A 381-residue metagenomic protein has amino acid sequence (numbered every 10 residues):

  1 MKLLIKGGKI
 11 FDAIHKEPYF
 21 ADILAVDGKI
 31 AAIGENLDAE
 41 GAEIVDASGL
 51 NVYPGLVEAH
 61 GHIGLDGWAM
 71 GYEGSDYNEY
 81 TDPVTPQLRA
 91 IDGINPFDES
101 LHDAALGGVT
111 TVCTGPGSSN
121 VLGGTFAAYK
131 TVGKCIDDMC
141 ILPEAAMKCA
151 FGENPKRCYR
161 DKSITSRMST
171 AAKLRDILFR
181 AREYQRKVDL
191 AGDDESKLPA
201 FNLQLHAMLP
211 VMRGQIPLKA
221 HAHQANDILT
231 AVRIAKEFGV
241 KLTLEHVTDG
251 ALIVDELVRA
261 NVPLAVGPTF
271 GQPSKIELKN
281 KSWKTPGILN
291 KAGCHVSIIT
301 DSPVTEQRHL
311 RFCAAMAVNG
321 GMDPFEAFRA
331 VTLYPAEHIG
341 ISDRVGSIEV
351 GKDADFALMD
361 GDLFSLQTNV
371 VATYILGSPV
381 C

Functional and structural regions predicted by a protein language model:
M1-L3, I10-G55: Histidine-rich, glycine-flanked metal-binding segment
L3-I5, A39-I91, L106: Replace "His-x-His-based motif
K6-D12, E337, E349-C381: C-terminal cap of metal-dependent C-N hydrolases
G8, I23, G28, G49 (+10 more regions): Divalent metal-coordination and catalytic microenvironments
W68-A69, S75-Y80, T85, P217 (+3 more regions): His/Asp/Glu-enriched, well-ordered alpha-helical/loop segment that forms or immediately abuts the divalent-metal
A69-I94, V132-C135, C149-C158, K197-L198 (+2 more regions): Active-site gating loops and adjacent loop-to-helix segments of metal-dependent hydrolytic enzymes
A90, Q185-S282, S297, E337-I339 (+3 more regions): Active-site core of metal-dependent hydrolases
S100, A105-L242: Polyanionic/metal-chelating signatures
